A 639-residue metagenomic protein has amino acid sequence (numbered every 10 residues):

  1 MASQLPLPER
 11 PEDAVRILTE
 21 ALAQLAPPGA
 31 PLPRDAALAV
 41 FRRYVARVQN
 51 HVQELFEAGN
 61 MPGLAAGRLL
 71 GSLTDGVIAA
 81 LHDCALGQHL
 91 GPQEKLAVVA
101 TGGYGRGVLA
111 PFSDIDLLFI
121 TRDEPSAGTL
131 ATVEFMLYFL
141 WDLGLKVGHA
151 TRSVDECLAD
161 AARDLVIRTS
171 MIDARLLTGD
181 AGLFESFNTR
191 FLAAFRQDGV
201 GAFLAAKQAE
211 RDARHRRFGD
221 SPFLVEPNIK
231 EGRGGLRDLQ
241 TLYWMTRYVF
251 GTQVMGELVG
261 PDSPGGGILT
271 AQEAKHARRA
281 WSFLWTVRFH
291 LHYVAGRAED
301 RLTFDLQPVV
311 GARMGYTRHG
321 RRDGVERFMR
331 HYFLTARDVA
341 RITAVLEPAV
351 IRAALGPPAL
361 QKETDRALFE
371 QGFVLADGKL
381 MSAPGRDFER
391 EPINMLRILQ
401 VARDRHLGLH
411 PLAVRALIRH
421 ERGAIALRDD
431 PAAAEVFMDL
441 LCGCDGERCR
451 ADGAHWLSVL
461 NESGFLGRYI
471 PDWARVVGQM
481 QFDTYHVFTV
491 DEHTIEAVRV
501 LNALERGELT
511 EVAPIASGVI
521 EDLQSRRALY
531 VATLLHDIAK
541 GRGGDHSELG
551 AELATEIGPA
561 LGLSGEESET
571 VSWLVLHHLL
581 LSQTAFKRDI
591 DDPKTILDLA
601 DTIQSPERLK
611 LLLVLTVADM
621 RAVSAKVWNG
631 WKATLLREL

Functional and structural regions predicted by a protein language model:
M1-V531, G541-L639: A nucleotide- and high-energy phosphate-metabolite-utilizing enzyme signature
L534: Walker B beta-strand of ABC/ABC-like P-loop ATPase nucleotide-binding domains, specifically the conserved hydrophobic
D537: Catalytic glutamate of the conserved HExxH
